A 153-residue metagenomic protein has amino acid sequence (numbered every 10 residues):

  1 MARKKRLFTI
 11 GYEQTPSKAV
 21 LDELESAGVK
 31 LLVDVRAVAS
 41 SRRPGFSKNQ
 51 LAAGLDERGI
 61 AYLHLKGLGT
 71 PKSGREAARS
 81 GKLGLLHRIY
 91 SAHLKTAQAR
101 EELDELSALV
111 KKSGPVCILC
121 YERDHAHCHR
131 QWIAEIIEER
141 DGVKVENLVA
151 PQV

Functional and structural regions predicted by a protein language model:
M1-V153: Residues lining hydrophobic/aromatic ligand-binding pockets adjacent to catalytic sites
